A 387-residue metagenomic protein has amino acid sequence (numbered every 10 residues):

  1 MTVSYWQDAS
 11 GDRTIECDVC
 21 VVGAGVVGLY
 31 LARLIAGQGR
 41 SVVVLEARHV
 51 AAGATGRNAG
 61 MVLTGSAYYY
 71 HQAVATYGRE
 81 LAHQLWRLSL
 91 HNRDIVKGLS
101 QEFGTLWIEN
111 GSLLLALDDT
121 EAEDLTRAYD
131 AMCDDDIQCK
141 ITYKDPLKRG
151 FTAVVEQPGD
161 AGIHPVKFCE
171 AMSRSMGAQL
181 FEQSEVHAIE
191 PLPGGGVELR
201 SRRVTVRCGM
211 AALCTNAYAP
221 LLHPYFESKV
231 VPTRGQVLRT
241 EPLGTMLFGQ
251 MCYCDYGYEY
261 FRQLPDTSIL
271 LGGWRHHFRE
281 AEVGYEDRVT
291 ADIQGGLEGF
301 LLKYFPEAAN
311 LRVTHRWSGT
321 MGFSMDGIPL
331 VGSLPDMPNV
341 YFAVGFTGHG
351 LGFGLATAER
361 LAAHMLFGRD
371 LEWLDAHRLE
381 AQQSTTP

Functional and structural regions predicted by a protein language model:
M1-V19: Extreme N-terminal leader/targeting segments of oxidoreductases
T2-S4, Y68-V74, D94-R174: Flavin (FAD/FMN) cofactor-binding and adjacent substrate-gating region of FAD-dependent oxidoreductase domains
V19-V44: N-terminal Rossmann-like FAD-binding beta1-loop-alpha1 element of flavoenzymes
G37-R57: Glycine-rich FAD pyrophosphate-binding loop
V155-G209: Helical element adjacent to the flavin cofactor pocket in flavoenzyme catalytic cores
I189-I269: Flavin-dependent oxidoreductases
M246-M337: Active-site lid/adjacent beta-loop-alpha segment flanking the redox-cofactor pocket in flavoenzymes
L302-P387: C-terminal catalytic lobe of FAD-dependent flavoproteins
